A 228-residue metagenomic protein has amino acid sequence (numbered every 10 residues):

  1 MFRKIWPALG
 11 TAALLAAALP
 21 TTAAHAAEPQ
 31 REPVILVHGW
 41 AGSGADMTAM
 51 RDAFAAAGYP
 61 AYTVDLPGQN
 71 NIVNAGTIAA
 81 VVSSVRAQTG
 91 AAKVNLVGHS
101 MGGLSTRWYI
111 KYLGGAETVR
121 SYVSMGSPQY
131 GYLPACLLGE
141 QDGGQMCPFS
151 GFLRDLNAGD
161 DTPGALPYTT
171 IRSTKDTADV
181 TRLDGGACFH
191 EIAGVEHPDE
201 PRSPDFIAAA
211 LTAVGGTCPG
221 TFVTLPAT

Functional and structural regions predicted by a protein language model:
M1-A26: Secretory targeting and sorting signals
H25-P29, Q88, T162: Short, flexible hinge/linker loops that cap or flank conserved catalytic cores
H25-R31, V37-G42, A56, L211-T228: Composition-driven, intrinsically disordered low-complexity tracts enriched in small residues
E32-H38, A45, A53-L66, I72-G159 (+1 more regions): Serine-dependent carboxylesterase/thioesterase catalytic core of lipase-like alpha/beta-hydrolase/SGNH enzymes
K111-T228: Helical cap/lid subdomain of alpha/beta-hydrolase-fold lipid enzymes that gates access to the catalytic pocket
